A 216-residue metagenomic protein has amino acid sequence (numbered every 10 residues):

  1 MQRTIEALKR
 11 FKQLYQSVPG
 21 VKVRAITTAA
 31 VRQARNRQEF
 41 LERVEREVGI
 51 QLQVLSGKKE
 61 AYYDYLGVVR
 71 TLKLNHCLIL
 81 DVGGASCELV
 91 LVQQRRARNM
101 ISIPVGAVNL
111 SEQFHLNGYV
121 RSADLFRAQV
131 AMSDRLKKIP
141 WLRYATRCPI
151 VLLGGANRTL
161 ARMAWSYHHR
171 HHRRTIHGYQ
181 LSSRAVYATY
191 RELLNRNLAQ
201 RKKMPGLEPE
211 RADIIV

Functional and structural regions predicted by a protein language model:
M1-P19, A25-H76, L91-Q94, R98-V216: Helical "lid/coupling" subdomains associated with nucleotide-phosphate turnover
H76-V90: A generic, well-ordered mixed alpha/beta core segment in the N-terminal half of proteins
